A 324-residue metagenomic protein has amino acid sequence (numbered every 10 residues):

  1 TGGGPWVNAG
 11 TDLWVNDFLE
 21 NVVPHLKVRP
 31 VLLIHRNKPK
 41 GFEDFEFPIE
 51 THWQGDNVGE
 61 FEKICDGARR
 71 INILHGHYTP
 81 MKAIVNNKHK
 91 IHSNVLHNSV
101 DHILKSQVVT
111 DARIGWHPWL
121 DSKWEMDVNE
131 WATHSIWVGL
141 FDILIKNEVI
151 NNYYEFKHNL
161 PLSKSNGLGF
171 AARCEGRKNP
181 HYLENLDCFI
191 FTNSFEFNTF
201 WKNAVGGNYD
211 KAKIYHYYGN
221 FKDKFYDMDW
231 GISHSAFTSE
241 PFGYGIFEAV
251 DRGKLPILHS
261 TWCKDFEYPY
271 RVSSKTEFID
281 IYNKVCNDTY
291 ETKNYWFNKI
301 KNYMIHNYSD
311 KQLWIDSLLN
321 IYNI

Functional and structural regions predicted by a protein language model:
T1-D17, R177-K178: A short, glycine/small-residue-rich beta-strand->loop->alpha-helix junction that serves as a flexible
G10, T276, N287-I324: A charged, aromatic-enriched C-terminal amphipathic alpha-helix characteristic of glycosyltransferases across folds
P39-V128: Extended catalytic core of nucleotide-activated donor transferases of GT-like folds
Q54-F61, N203-D227: Conserved active-site histidine-acidic residue motif and adjacent donor-binding/catalytic loop of glycosyltransferases
E155-K178, E184-F189: Conserved donor-binding/catalytic core segment of Leloir-type glycosyltransferases
E175, I232-I246, H259-Y268: Nucleotide-sugar-dependent
K222-D223, Y244-D251: Short alpha-helical segment that forms part of, or immediately flanks, the ligand-binding pocket in carbohydrate-active
D251-H259: Short hydrophobic beta-strand element within catalytic cores of glycosyltransferases and related nucleotide-activated
